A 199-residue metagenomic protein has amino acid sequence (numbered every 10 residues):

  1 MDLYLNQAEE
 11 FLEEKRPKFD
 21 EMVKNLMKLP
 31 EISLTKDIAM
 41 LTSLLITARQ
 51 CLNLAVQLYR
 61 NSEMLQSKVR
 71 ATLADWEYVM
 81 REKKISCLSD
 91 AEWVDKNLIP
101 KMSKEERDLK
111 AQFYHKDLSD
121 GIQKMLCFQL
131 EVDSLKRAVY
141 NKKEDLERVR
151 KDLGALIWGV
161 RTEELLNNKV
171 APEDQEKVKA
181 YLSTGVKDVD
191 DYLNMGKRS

Functional and structural regions predicted by a protein language model:
M1-K18, M22-N25, L29, R198-S199: Eukaryotic intrinsically disordered, low-complexity tracts enriched in Ser/Pro/Thr/Gly and charged residues that serve
L3, A180-S199: Short acidic DE-rich linear segments
E13, T42, I46-R49, N53-V56 (+7 more regions): Generic structural signal for well-ordered, non-transmembrane alpha-helical segments in soluble/cytosolic regions
R16-Q57: Short, charge-rich amphipathic alpha-helices with coiled-coil/heptad character
D37, C87-S89, S119, A171 (+1 more regions): Intrinsically disordered, low-complexity coil/linker segments enriched for acidic/polar and small residues
L58-D108: Extended alpha-helical coiled-coil "stalk/arm" regions that act as elongated linkers or oligomerization scaffolds
P100-S103, D108-Y181: Charged, alpha-helical coiled-coil and adjacent rod-like segments in eukaryotic scaffold subunits that mediate
